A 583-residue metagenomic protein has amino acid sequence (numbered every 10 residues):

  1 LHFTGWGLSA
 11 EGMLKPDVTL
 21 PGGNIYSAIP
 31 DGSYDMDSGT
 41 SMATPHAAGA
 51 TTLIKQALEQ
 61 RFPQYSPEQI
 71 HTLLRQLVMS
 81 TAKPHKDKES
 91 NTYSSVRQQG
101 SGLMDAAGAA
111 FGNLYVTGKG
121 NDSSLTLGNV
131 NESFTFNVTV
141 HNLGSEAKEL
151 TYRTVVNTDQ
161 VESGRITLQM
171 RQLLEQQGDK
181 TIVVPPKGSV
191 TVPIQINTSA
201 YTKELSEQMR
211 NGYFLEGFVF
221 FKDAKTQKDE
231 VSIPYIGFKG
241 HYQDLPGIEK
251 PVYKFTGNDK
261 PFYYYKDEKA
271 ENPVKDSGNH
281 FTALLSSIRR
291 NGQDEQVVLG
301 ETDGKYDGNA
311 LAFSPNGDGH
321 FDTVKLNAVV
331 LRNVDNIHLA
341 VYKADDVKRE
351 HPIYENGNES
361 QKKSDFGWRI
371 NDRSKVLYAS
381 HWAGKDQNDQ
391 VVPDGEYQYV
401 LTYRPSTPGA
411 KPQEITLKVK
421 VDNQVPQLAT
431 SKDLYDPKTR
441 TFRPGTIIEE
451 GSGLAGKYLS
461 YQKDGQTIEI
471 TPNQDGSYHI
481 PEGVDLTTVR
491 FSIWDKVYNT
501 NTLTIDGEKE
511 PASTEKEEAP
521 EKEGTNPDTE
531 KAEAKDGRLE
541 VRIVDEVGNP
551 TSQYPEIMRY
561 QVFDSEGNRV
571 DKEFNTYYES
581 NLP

Functional and structural regions predicted by a protein language model:
H2-T4, A106-S145, G247-D318: Beta-sheet-dominated interaction scaffolds and their linkers
T19-E89, T202-S206: Hydrolase catalytic cores
T117-S124, G144-Q195, A200-L205, G292-D294 (+2 more regions): Surface-exposed binding patches on compact interaction domains or structured appendages
V130-N137, Q208-F218, K250, D322 (+1 more regions): Short, solvent-exposed loop/turn segments enriched in Ser/Thr/Gly
N197-E207, F366-G395, P405-T407, D475-P481: Signal that preferentially marks extracellular ectodomain short beta-strand elements of beta-sandwich modules
Y201-Y242: Terminal connector regions
F238, S406-A429, D506-S513, G524: Flexible, low-complexity linkers/stalks enriched in Thr/Pro that connect modular domains
G537-V544: A short, amphipathic beta-strand motif
